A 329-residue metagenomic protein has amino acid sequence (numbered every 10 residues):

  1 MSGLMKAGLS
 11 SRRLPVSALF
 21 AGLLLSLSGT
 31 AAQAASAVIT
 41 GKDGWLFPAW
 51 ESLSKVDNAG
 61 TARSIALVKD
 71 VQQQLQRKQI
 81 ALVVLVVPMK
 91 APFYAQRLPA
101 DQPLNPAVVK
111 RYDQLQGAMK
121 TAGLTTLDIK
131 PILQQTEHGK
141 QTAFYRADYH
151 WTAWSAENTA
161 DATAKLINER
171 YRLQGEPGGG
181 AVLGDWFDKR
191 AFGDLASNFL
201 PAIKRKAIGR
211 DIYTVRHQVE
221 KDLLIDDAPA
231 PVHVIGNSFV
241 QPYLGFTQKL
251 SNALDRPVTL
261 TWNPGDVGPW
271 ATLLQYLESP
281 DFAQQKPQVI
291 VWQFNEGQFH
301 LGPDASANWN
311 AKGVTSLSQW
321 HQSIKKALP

Functional and structural regions predicted by a protein language model:
S2, A31-P329: Extracellular glycan-modifying ectodomains
G3-L19: Bacterial N-terminal signal peptides that target proteins for export
S17-S28: Bacterial N-terminal signal peptides
